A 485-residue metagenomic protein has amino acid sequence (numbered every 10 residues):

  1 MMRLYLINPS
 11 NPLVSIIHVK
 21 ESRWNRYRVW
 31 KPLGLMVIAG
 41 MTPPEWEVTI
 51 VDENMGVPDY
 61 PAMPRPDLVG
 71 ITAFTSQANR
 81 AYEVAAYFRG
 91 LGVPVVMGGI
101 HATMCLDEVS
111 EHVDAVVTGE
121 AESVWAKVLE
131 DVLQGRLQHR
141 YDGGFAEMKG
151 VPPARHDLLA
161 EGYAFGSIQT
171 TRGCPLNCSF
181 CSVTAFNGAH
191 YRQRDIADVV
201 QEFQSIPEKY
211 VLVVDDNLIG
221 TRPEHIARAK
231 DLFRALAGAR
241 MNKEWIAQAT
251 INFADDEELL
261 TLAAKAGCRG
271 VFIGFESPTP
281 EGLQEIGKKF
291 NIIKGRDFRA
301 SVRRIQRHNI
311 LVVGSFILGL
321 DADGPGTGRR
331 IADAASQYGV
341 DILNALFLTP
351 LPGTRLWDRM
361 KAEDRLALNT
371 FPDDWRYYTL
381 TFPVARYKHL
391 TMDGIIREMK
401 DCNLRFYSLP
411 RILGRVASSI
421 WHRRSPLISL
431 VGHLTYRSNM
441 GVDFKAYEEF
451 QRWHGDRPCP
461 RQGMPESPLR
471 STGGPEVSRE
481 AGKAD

Functional and structural regions predicted by a protein language model:
M2-L6, N11-L13, E47-I50, A62 (+4 more regions): Radical SAM enzyme core and accessory elements
M2-P207: Acidic, low-complexity intrinsically disordered segments
N8, I50-N54, A185, N217 (+3 more regions): Residue-level recognition of beta-strand->loop/alpha-helix junctions
N11-I17, D107-V109, L176, T221-E224 (+4 more regions): Flexible glycine/acidic-rich beta-alpha junction loops that bind and position SAM and/or redox cofactors in anaerobic
I38-T49, A239-M241, S301-V312, Y338-G339 (+1 more regions): A structural motif corresponding to the C-terminal end of an alpha-helix and its immediate exit/capping segment
V96-M97, V117, I246, F272 (+2 more regions): Structural detector of well-ordered beta-strand residues that form the stable sheet scaffold of enzyme domains
E108-K127, L262-V271, R330-A345: Structural recognition of alpha->loop->beta junctions
P152-V313, L320, P325-G326, R330-D333: Radical SAM [4Fe-4S] cluster-binding motif and immediate context
